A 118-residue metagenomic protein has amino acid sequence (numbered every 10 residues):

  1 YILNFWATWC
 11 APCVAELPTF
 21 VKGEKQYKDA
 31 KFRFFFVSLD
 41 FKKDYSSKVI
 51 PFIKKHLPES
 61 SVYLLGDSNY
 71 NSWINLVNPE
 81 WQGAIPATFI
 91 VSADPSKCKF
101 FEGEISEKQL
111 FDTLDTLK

Functional and structural regions predicted by a protein language model:
Y1, W6-W9, F41, A84: Short pre-active-site segment immediately N-terminal to redox-active cysteine/selenocysteine motifs in thiol-based
L3, F35-V37, F89: Conserved hydrophobic packing residues within short motifs/helices of P-loop NTPase cores of ABC-family ATPases
F5-K22: Conserved redox-active cysteine motifs that mediate thiol-disulfide chemistry, especially di-cysteine Cys-X(1-2)-Cys
K31-S46, P58-S68: Thiol-based oxidoreductase modules, predominantly thioredoxin-like and allied folds used for disulfide exchange
I50-I85: Short, internal strand/loop/helix patches that form the active-site neighborhood or redox-interaction surface
I85-K118: Thiol-/selenol-based redox modules, centered on thioredoxin-like and closely related oxidoreductase domains
